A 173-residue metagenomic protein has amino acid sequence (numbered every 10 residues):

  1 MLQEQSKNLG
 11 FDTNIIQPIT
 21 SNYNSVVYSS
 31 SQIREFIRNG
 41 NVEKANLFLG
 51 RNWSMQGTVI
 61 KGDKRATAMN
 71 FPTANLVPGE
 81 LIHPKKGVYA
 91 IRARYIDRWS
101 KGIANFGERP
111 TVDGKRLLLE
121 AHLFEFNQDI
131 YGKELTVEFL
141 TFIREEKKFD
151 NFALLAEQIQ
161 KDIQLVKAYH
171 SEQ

Functional and structural regions predicted by a protein language model:
M1-F71, D150-L154, A168: Classical nucleotidyltransferase
Y23, I60-Q173: Phosphate/ribose-recognition catalytic cores of enzymes acting on nucleotide-derived substrates
